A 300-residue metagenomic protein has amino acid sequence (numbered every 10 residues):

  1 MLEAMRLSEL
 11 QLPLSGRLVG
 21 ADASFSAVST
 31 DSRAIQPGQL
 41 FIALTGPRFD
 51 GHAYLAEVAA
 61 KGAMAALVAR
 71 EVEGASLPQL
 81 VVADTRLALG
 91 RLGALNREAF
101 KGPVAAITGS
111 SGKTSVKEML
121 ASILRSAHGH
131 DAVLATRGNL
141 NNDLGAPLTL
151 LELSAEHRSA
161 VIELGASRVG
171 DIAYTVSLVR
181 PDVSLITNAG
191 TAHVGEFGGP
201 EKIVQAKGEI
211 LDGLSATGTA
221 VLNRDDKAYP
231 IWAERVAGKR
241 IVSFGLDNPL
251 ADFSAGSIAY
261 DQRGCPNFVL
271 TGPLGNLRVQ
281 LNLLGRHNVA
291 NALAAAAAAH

Functional and structural regions predicted by a protein language model:
M1-R91, L95, L284, A290: N-terminal leader/targeting and accessory segments in enzymes
M1-V19, P37-L40, G46, D50-A53 (+10 more regions): ATP-dependent carboxylate-amine ligase
L18, Q79-V81, V104, V133-A135 (+1 more regions): Conserved beta-strand scaffold positions in the cores of enzyme catalytic domains, especially in NTP/NDP-utilizing
D22, A83, R137, F244-D247 (+1 more regions): Residues at the C-termini of beta-strands that transition into short coil/loop
I35, T85-L89, N142, D247-D252: A short acidic, often aromatic-flanked loop/helix-cap motif at beta-alpha or helix-coil junctions that lines enzyme
R48-G51, K113, N142, R168 (+3 more regions): Alpha-helix N-cap/loop-to-helix initiation residues
V68-S76, L185-H300: Acidic, Mg2+-coordinating active-site environments of NTP-dependent enzymes
L89-R224, I231-A237: Phosphate-binding loop of NTP-binding sites
